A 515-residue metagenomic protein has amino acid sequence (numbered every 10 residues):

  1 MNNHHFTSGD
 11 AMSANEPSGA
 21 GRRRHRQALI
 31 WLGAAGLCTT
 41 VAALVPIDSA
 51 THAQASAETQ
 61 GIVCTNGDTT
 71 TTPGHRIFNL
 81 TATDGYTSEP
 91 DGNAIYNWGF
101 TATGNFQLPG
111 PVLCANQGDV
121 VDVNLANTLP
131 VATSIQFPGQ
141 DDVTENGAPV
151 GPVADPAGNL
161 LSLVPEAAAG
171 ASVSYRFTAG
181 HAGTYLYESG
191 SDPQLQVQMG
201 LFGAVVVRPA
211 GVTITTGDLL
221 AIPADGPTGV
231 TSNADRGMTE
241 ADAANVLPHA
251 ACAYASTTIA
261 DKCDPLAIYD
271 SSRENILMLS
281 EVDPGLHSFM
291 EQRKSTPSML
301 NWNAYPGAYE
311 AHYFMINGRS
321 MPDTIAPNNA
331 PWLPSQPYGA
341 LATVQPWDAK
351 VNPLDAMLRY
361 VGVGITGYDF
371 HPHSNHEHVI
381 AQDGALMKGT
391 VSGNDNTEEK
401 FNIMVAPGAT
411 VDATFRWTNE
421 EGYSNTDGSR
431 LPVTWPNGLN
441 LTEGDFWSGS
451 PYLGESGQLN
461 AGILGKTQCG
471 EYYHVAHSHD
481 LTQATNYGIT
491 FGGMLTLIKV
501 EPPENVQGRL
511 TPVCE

Functional and structural regions predicted by a protein language model:
N2-G9, E16-R22, Q27-E515: Copper-binding active sites and cupredoxin-like electron-transfer domains, recognizing His/Cys-rich ligand loops
